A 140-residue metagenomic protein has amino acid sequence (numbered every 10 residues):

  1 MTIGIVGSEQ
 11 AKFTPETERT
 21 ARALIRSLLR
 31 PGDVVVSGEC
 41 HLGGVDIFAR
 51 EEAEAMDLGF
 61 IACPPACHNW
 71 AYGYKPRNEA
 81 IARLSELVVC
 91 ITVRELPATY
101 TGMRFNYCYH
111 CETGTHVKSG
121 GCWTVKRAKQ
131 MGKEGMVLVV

Functional and structural regions predicted by a protein language model:
T2-V140: Acidic/glycine-enriched connector segments
